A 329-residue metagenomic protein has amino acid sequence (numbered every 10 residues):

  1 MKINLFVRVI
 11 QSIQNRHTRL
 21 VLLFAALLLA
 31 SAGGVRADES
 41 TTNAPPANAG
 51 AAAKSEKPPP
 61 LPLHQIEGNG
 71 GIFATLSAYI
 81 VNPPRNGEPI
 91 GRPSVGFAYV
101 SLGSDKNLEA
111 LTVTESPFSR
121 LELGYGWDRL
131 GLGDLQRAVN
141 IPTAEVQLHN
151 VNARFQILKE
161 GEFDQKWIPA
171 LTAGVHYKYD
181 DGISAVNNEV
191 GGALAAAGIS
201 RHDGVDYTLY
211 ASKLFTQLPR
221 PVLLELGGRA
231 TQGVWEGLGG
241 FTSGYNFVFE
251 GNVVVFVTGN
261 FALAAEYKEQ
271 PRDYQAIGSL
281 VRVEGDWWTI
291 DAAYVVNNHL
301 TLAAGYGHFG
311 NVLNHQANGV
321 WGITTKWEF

Functional and structural regions predicted by a protein language model:
M1-I66: Cleavable N-terminal export/targeting peptides
D38-V186, V190-Y207, S212-T216, V257-F261 (+2 more regions): Transmembrane beta-barrel domains of Gram-negative outer membranes and organellar outer membranes
E122, P221-L223, A262, T301: Membrane-spanning beta-strand positions in outer-membrane beta-barrel proteins
L148-N150, D206-T208, V248-E250, N318-G322: Short hydrophobic/aromatic beta-strand or adjacent loop that forms the aromatic wall/cage of a ligand/substrate-binding
N150-A153, I157, Y294, Q316-F329: Outer-membrane beta-barrel "beta-signal"
H176-K178, R229-T231, K268-Q270, G307: Active-site beta-loop-alpha junctions enriched in small/polar residues
T208-G259, Y267: Histidine/lysine/aspartate-rich catalytic loop segments that bind and position anionic ligands
P271-W321: Accessory, usually C-terminal, subdomains that scaffold auxiliary metal cofactors
